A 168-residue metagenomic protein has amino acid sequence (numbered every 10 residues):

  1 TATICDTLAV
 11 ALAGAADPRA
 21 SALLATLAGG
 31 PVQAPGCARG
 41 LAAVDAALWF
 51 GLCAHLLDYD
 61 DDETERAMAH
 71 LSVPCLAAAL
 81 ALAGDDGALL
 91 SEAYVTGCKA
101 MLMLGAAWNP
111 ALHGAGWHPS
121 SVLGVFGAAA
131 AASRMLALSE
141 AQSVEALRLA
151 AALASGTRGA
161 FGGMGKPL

Functional and structural regions predicted by a protein language model:
T1-L168: N-terminal core-entry segment
